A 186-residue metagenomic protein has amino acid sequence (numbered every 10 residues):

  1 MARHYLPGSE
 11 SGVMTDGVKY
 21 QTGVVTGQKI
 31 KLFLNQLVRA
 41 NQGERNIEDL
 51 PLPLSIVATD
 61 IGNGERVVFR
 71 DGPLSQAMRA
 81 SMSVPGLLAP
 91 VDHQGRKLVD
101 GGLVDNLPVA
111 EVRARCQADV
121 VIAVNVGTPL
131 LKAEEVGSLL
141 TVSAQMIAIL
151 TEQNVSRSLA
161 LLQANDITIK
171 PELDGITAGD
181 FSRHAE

Functional and structural regions predicted by a protein language model:
M1-E186: Patatin-like phospholipase
